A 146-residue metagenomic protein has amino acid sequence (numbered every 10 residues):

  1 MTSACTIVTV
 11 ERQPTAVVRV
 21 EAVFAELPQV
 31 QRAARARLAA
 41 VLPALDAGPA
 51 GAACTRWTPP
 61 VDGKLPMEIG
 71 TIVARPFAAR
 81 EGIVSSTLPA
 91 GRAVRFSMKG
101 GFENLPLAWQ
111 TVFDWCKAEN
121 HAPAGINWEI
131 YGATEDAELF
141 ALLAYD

Functional and structural regions predicted by a protein language model:
M1-D146: A solvent-exposed interaction/effector surface
